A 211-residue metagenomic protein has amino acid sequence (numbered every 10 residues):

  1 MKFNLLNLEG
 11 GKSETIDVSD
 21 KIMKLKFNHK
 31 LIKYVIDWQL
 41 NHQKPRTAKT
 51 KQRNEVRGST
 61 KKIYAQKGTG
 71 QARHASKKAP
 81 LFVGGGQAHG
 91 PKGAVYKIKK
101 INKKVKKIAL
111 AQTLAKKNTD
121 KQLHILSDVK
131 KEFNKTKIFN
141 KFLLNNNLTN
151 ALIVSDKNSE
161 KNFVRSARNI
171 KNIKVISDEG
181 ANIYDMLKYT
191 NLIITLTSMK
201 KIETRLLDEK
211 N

Functional and structural regions predicted by a protein language model:
M1-P45, K92-N211: Extended polybasic, low-complexity segments that bind anionic RNA or targeting/receptor surfaces
H29-K67: A short, flexible low-complexity segment enriched in Lys/Arg and Gly/Pro that occurs in N-terminal basic tails
R53-P91: Glycine/serine-rich anion-binding loops at beta->alpha junctions that coordinate negatively charged ligand groups
